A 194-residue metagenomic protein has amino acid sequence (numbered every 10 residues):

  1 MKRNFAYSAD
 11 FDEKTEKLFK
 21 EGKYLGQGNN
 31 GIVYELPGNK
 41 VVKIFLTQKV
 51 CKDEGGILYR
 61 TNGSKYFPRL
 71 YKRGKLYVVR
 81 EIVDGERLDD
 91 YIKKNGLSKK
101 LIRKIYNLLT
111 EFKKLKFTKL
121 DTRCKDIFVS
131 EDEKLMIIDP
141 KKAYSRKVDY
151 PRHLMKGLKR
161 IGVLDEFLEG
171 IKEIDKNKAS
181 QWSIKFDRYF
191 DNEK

Functional and structural regions predicted by a protein language model:
K2-G55: ATP-binding glycine-rich loop module of kinase domains
G26, R69-R73, K119-D121: Short beta-strand
N29, P37-G38, D84, R123 (+1 more regions): Short loop/turn segments that connect beta-strands within the blades of beta-propeller domains, predominantly WD40
Y59-N62, Y66-I102: Conserved structural core of kinase catalytic domains
D89-L135, P151: Conserved kinase catalytic-core helix
E131-K194: C-lobe/activation-segment region of protein kinase-like
